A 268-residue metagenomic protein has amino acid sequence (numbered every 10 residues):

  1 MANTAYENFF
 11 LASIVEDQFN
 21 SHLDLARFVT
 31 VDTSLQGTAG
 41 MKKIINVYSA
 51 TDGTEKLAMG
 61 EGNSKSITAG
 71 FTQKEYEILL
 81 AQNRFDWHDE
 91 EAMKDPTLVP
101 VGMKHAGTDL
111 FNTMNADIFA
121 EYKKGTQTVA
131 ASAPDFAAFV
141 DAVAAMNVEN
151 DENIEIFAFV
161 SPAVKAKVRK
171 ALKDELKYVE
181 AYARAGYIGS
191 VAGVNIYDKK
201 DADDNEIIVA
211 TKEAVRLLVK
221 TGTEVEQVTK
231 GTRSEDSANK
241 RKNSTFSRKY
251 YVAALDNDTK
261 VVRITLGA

Functional and structural regions predicted by a protein language model:
M1-T72, L266: N-terminal "assembly arms/tails" that initiate or stabilize quaternary assembly in self-assembling proteins
A5, F10-L23, A142, E213-V228: Short, Φ-rich (hydrophobic/aromatic) sequence segments
Q18-F19, N46-T54, T68-E77, A81 (+5 more regions): Surface-exposed, low-hydrophobicity beta-strand/loop segments enriched in small/polar/acidic residues
G37-A39, V191, Y197-D204, R233-R241: Short, ordered beta-strand-loop transition motifs
Q82, D86-N153, R263-A268: Alpha-helical scaffold segments that mediate packing/assembly in large oligomeric complexes
K94-G102, A192, R233, S237: Short alpha-helix boundary/capping segments
A144-Q227: Extended oligomerization regions of viral-like shell subunits
G231-A268: Extended, compositionally biased alpha-helical segments that mediate assembly or anchoring
